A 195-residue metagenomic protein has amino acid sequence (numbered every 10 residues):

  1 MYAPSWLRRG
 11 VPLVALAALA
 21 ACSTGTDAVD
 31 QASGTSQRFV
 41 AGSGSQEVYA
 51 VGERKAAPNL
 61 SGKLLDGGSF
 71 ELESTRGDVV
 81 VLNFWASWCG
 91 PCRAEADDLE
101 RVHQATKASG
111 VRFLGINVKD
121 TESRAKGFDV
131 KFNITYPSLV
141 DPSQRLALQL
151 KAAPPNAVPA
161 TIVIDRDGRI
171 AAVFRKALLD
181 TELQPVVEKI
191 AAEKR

Functional and structural regions predicted by a protein language model:
M1-N59, K194-R195: N-terminal targeting signals for export/organelle localization
V51-R54, N59-V80: A short beta-strand-turn-helix
K55-A57, T75-G77, A108-V111, S123 (+2 more regions): Extracytoplasmic
L60, F70, F84-W85, F128 (+2 more regions): Conserved hydrophobic/aromatic "anchor" residues that stabilize well-ordered secondary structure elements
F70-R93, L99: Short active-site neighborhood of thiol/selenol oxidoreductases, capturing the structured segment around
L82, L114-I116, I162: Conserved hydrophobic packing residues within short motifs/helices of P-loop NTPase cores of ABC-family ATPases
R93-F132, P142-Q149: Structural microenvironment flanking redox-active thiols in thiol-disulfide oxidoreductases
G127-T135, D141-R195: Thiol/disulfide oxidoreductase modules built on the thioredoxin-like
